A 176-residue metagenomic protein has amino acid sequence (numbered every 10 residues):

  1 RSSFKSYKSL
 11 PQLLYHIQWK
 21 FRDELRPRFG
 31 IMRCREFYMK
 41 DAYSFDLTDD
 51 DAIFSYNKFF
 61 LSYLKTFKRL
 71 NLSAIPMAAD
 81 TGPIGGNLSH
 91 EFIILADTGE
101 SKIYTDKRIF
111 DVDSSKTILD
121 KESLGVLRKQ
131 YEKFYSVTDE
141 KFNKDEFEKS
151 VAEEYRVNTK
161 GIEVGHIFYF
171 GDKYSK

Functional and structural regions predicted by a protein language model:
R1-K176: TRNA-recognition modules of translation machinery and tRNA-sensing kinases, especially anticodon-binding
